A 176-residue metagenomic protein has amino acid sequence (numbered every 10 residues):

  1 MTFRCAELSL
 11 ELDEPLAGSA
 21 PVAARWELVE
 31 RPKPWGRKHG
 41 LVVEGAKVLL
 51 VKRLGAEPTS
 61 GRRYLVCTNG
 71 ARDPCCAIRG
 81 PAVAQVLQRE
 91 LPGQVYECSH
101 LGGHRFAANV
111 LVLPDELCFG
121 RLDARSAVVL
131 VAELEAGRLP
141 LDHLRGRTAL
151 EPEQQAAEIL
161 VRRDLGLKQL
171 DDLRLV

Functional and structural regions predicted by a protein language model:
M1-V176: Histidine/cysteine-enriched polar flanking segments
